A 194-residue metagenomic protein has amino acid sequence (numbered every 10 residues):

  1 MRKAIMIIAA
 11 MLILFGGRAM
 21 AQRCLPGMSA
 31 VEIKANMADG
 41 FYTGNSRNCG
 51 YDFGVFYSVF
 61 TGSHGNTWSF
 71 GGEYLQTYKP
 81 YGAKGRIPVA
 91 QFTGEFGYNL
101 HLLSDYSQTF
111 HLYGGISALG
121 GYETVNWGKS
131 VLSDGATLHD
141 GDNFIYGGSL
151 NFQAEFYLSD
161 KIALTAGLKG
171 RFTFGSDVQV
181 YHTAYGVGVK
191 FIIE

Functional and structural regions predicted by a protein language model:
M1-M28, E194: Cleavable N-terminal export/targeting peptides
A4, R23-V31, G62-W68, A90 (+4 more regions): Outer-envelope beta-barrel architecture signal
M20-T77, G186, K190-E194: Short glycine/proline- and aromatic-enriched beta-strand/turn motifs that initiate or cap beta-hairpins
G27-S29, R47-F53, R86-G94, F110 (+2 more regions): Residues that define the transmembrane beta-barrel architecture of outer-membrane proteins
A30-M37, Y74-P80, G128-D134, L164-K169: Flexible, solvent-exposed coil segments and beta strand-coil junctions, predominantly the extracellular/periplasmic
G40-T43, P80-I87, D134-D140, F172-S176: Extracellular loop and loop/strand-boundary signature of outer-membrane beta-barrel proteins
F56-S133, F191-E194: Gram-negative (and chloroplast) outer-membrane scaffold detector with strong preference for beta-barrel transmembrane
T77, G148-E194: Predominantly the C-terminal beta-signal and adjacent terminal strand-loop region of outer-membrane beta-barrel
